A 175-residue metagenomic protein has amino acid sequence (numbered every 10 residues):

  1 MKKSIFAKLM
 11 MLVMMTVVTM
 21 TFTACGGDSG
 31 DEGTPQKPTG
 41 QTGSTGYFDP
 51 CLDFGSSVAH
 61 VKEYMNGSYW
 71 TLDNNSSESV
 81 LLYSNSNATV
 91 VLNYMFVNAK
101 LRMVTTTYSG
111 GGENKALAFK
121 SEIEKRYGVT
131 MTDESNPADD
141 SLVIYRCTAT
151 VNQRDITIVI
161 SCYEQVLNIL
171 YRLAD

Functional and structural regions predicted by a protein language model:
M1-M11: Bacterial N-terminal signal peptides that target proteins for export
M10-T19: Hydrophobic helical h-region of N-terminal Sec-dependent signal peptides in bacterial secretory/periplasmic proteins
M20-A24: C-terminal motif of bacterial Sec signal peptides marking the signal peptidase cleavage site
G26-S29: Bacterial signal peptide processing site
E32-F54: N-terminal low-complexity, Pro/Thr/Ser-rich intrinsically disordered segments that act as propeptides or flexible
E32-P38, Y69-A118, A138-D175: Amphipathic N-proximal alpha-helical interface segments
L52-T71, N114-T132: Amphipathic alpha-helical segments
G128-L142: A short, charged
